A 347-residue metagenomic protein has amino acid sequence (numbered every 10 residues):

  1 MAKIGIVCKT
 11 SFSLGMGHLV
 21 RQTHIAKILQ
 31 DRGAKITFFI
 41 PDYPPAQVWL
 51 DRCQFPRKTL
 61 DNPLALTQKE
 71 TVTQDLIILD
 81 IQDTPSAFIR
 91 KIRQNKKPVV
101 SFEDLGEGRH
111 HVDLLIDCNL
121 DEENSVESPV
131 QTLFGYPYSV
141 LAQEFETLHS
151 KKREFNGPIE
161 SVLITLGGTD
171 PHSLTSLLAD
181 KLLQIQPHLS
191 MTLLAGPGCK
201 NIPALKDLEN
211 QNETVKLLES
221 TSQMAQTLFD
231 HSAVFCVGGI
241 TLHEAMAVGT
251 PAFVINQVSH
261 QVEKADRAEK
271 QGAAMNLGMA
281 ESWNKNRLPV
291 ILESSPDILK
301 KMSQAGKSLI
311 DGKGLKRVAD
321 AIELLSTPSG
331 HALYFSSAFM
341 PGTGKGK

Functional and structural regions predicted by a protein language model:
I6-D31, I40-T132, T343: Active-site and donor-binding regions of nucleotide-sugar-utilizing enzymes
V112-S173, G198, I202: A nucleotide-sugar donor-handling region in carbohydrate enzymes
N156-H231, E281: Donor-nucleotide binding loops and adjacent catalytic segments primarily of GT-B fold Leloir glycosyltransferases
F229-I240: Acidic donor-binding loop of glycosyltransferase active sites
V234-C236, P251-H260: Short hydrophobic beta-strand element within catalytic cores of glycosyltransferases and related nucleotide-activated
H260-V290: Change "using UDP/GDP/dTDP sugars" to "using nucleotide sugars
I298-G312: A short, well-ordered alpha-helix in the C-terminal region of glycosyltransferases
D311-F335: C-terminal alpha-helical cap of glycosyltransferases
